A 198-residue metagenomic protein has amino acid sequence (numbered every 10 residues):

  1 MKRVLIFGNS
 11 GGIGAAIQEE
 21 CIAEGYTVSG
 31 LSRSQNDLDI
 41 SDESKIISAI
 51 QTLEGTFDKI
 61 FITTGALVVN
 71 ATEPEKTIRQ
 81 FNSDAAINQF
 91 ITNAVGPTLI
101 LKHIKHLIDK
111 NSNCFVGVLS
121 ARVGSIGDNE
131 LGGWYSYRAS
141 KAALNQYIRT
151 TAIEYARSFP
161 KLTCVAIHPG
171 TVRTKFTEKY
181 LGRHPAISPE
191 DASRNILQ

Functional and structural regions predicted by a protein language model:
L5-A23: N-terminal Rossmann NAD(P)H-binding glycine-rich loop of SDR-like oxidoreductase domains
I6-F7, I62-T63, F115-A121, T163-A166: Structural signature of the Rossmann-like NAD(P)-dependent dehydrogenase/reductase core
L31-S48: Rossmann-fold cofactor-recognition segment
Q51-T64, V69: A glycine-rich helix->loop->beta "capping" turn within Rossmann-like NAD(P)(H)-dependent oxidoreductase domains
A66-N70, P74-V95, L99, K110-S158: Catalytic loop of short-chain dehydrogenase/reductase
Y155-P169: Conserved Rossmann-fold SDR core element
P169-E178: Short, flexible catalytic-loop segment of classical short-chain dehydrogenase/reductase
L181-Q198: C-terminal helical subdomain
